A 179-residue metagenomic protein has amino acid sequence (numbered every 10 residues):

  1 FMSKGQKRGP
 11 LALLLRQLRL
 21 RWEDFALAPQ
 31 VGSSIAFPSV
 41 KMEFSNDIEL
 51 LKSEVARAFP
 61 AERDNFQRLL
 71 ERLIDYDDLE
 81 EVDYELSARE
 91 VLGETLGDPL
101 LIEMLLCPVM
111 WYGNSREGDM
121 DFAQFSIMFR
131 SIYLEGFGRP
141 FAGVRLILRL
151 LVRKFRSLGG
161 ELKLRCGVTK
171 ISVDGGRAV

Functional and structural regions predicted by a protein language model:
F1-G32: N-terminal FAD cofactor-binding segment of flavoenzymes
A12, R16, K52, A56 (+4 more regions): Class I S-adenosyl-L-methionine
L27, E103-P108, R153, R165-V168: Beta-strand segments within the central parallel beta-sheet cores of soluble alpha/beta enzyme folds
V31-F37, V179: Short polybasic amphipathic segments
S34, L105, L162: Ligand-binding pocket scaffold of soluble enzyme catalytic domains
P38-M120: Rossmann-like flavin
F125-A178: Helical element adjacent to the flavin cofactor pocket in flavoenzyme catalytic cores
